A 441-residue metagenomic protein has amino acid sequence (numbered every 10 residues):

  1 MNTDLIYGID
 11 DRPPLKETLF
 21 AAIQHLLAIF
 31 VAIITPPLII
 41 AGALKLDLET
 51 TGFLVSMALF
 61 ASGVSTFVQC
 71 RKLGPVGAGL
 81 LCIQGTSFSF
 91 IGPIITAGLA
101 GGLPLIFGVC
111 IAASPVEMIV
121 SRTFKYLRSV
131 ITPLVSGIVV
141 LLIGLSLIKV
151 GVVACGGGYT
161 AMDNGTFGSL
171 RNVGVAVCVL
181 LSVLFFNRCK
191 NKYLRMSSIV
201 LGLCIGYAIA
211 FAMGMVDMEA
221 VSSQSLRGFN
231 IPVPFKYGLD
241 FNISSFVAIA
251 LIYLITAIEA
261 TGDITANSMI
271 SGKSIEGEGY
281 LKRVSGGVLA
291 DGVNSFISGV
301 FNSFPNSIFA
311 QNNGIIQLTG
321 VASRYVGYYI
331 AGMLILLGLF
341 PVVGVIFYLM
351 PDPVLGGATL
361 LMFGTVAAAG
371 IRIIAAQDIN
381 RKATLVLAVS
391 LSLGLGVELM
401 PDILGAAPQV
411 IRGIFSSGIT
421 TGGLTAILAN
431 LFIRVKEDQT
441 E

Functional and structural regions predicted by a protein language model:
M1-A21, D163-N164, A220-F235, M269-G286 (+1 more regions): Intrinsically disordered, low-complexity non-transmembrane regions of multi-pass membrane transporters
M1-C82, S89-A97: N-terminal signal-anchor module of multipass membrane proteins
N2-T3, I33-P37, A41, C178-C189 (+6 more regions): Juxtamembrane interface elements at the cytosolic ends of transmembrane helices in multi-pass membrane proteins
L15, A41-F60, V64-G77, L251-R324: Membrane-embedded helical hairpins/re-entrant loop segments and their flanking transmembrane helices within multi-pass
K16-A28, G168-L180, S197-S198, A212-M213 (+2 more regions): Hydrophobic, membrane-embedded alpha-helices of multi-pass small-molecule transporters
L38, G42-D47, S89-G101, N267 (+2 more regions): Membrane-interfacial helix-loop connectors
F53, P75-F88, S129-S136, R195-V200 (+4 more regions): Short, non-helical or kinked segments that cap or interrupt transmembrane helices
A97-E219, Y329-T440: Membrane-embedded alpha-helical modules
